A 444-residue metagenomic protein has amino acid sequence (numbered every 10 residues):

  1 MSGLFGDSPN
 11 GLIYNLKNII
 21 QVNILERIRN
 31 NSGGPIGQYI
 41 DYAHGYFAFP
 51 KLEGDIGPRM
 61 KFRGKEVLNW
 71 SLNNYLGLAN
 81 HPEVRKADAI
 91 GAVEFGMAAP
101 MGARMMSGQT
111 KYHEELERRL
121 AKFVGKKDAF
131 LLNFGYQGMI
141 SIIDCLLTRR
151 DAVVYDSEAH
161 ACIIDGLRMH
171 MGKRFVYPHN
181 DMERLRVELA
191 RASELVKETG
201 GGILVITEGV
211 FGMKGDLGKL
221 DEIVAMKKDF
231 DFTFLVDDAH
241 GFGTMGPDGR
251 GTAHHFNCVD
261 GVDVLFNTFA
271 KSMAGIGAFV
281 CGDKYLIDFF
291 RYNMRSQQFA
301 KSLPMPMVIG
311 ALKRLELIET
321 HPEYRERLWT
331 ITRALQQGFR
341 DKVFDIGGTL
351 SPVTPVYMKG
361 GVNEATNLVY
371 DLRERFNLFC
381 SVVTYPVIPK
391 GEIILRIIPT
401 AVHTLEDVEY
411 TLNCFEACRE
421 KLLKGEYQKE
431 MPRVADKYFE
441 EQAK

Functional and structural regions predicted by a protein language model:
S2, I90, E94, R118 (+3 more regions): PLP-dependent enzyme catalytic core of the Aspartate aminotransferase-like
S2-Q21, L25, R29-A98, F232: N-terminal "arm"/small-domain region of PLP-dependent enzymes with the aminotransferase-like
A48, R325-Q336, K342-F376, Y385-V387 (+4 more regions): Conserved PLP-binding catalytic core of the aspartate aminotransferase-like
K86, I90-F134: Conserved N-terminal alpha-helix of the aminotransferase class I/II PLP-enzyme fold
I142-A161: Conserved PLP-anchoring active-site segment centered on the Schiff-base-forming lysine
R149, M169-M171, G261, K342: Short, structured coil segments at secondary-structure junctions
F175, H179-V236: Active-site phosphate-binding strand-loop segment of PLP-dependent enzymes
F230-T233, H240, M245-L350, Y357 (+1 more regions): Active-site C-terminal subdomain of aminotransferase-like
